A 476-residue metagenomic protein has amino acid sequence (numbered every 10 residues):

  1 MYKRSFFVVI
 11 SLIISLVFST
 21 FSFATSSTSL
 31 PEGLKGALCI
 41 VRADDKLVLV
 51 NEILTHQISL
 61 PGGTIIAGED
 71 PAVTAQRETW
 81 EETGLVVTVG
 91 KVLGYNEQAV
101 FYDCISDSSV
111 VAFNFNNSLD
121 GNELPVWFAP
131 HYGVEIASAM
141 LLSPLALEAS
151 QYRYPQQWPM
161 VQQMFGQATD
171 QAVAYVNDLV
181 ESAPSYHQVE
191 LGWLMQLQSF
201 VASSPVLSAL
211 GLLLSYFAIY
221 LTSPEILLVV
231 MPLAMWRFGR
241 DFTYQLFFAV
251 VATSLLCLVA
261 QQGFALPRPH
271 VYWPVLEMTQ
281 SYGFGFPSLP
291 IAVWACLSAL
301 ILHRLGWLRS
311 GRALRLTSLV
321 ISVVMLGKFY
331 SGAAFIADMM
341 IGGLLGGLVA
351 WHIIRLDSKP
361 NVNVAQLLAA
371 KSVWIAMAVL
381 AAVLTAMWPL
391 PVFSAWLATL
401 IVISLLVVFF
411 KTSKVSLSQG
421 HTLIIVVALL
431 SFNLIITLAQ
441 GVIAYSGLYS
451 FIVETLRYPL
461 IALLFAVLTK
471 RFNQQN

Functional and structural regions predicted by a protein language model:
M1-I10: Bacterial N-terminal signal peptides that target proteins for export
V9-S19: Bacterial N-terminal signal peptides
F23-L47: Conserved N-terminal beta-strand and adjoining loop/helix that marks the start of the Nudix/MutT-like hydrolase domain
S26-S27, P31, F165-G311, T317 (+2 more regions): Hydrophobic alpha-helical bundle signature of multipass membrane enzymes
D44-R77: Conserved Nudix-box catalytic region and its N-terminal flanking loop in Nudix hydrolases and closely related
I65-T88, G94-A183: Unchanged
F264-L276, S322-I353, L438-V453: Interfacial helix-loop-helix junctions of multi-pass membrane proteins
P290-W294, A334-S358, T399-V402, Y458-I461: Alpha-helical transmembrane segments that form the membrane-embedded catalytic/substrate-binding core of multi-pass
